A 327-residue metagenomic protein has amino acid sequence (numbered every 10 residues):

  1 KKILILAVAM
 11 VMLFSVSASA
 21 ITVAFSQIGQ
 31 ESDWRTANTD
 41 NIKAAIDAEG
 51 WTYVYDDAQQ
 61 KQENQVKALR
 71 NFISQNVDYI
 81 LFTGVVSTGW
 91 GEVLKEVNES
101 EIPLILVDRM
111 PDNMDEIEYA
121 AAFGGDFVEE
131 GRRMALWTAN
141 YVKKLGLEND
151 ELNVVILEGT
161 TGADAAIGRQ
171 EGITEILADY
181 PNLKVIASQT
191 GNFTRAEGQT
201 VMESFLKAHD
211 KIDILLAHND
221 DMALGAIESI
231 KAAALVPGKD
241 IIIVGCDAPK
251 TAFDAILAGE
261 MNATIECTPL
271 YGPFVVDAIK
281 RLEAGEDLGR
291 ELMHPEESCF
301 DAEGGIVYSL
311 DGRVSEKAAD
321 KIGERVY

Functional and structural regions predicted by a protein language model:
I21, E151-T161, A165, I176-L177 (+2 more regions): Hinge/cleft segment of the Venus flytrap/periplasmic-binding protein
V23, Q65, A122-E151, E197-Q199 (+2 more regions): Hydrophobic alpha-helical segments within soluble ligand-binding/sensing domains
A24-E49, Y53-K67, N71, Q75-V77 (+4 more regions): Extracytoplasmic "Venus flytrap"
W34-E49, E130-W137, D164-L183, E197 (+2 more regions): Short, solvent-exposed amphipathic alpha-helices that sit in or adjacent to ligand/effector-binding or catalytic
I46-A58, N153-I156, L177-R195, E296: Short beta-strand elements in bilobed, periplasmic/extracellular small-molecule ligand-binding domains
Y55-D57, N113-N140, S188, A258-P269: Short beta-strand elements at the ligand-binding edges of bilobed clamshell
R70, S74, D78-E99, I173 (+1 more regions): Hydrophobic alpha-helical
T88, E92-E129, N153, P249-L257: Flexible loop/hinge segments that line or gate small-molecule binding clefts
